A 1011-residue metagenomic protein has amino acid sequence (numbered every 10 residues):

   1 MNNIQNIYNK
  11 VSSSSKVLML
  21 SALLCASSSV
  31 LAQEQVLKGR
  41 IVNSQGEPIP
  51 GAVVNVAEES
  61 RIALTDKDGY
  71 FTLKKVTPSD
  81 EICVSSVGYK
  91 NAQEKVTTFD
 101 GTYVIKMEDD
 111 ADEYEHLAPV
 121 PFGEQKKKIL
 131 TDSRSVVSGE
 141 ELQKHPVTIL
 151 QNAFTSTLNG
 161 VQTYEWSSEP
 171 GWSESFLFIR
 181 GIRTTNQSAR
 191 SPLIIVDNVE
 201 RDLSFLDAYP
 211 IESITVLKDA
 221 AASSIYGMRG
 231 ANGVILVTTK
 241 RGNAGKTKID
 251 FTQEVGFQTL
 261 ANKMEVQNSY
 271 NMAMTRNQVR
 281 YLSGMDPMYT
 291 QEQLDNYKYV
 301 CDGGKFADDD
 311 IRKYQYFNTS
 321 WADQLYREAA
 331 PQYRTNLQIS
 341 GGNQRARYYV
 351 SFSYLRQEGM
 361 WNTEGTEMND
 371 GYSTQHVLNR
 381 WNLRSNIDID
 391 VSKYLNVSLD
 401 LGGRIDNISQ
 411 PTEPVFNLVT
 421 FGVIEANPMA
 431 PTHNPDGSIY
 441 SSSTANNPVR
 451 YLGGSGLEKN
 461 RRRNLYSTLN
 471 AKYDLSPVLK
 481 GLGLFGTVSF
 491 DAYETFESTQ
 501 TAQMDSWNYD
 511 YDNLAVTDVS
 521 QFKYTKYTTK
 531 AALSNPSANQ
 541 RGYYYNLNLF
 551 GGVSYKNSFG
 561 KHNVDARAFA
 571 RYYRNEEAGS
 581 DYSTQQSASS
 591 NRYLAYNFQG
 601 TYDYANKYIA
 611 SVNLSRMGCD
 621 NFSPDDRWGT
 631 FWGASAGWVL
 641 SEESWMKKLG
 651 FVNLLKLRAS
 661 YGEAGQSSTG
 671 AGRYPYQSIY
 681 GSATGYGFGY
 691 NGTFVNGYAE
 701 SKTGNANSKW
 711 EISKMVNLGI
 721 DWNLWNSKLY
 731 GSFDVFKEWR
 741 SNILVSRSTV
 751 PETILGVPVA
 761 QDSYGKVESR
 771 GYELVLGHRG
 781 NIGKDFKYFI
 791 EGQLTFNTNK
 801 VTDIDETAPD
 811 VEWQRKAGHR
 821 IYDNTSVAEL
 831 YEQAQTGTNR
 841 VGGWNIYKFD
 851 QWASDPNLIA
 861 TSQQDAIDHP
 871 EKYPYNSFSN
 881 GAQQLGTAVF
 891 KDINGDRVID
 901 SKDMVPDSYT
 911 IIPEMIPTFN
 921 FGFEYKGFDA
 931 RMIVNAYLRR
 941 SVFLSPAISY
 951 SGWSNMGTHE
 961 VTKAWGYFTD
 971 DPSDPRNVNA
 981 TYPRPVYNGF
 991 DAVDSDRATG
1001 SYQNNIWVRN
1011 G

Functional and structural regions predicted by a protein language model:
M1-L20, S27-L383, V397: Short, small/polar-rich motifs associated with maturation and membrane association, primarily at protein termini
I41, L64, L193, Y299 (+5 more regions): Hydrophobic beta-strand positions
E58-S60, G181, N198, G437 (+4 more regions): Residue-level detection of beta-strand-connecting loop/turn positions
T252-D310, E413, N781-D907, S951-G952 (+1 more regions): Conserved small-residue
M288, A426, P431-N434, R450 (+2 more regions): Extracytoplasmic gating/loop element in the C-terminal half of outer-membrane beta-barrel translocons and assembly
K298-S340, Y349-S351, H433-L475, R574-N591 (+4 more regions): Outer-membrane beta-barrel transmembrane strand signature
S320-G403, R463-Y493, Y543, K556-N557 (+6 more regions): Subset of outer-membrane beta-barrel
N386-L395, L401-I405, Q410-P414, G422-E425 (+5 more regions): Extracellular/periplasmic, surface-exposed regions of secreted and cell-surface proteins
